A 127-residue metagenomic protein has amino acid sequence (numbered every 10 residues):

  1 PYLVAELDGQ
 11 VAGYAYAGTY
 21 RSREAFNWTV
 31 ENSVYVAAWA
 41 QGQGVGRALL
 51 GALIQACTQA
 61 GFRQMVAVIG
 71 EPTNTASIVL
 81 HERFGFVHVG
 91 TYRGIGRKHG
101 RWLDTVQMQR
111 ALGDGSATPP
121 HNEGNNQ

Functional and structural regions predicted by a protein language model:
P1-W39, L50-G51, A111-G113: Acetyl-CoA-dependent GNAT
Y16-T19, V68-I69, E82, V87-D104: Conserved catalytic-core motifs of GNAT/GCN5-like acyltransferases
E24-F26, Q41-Q43, A76, G115-P119: Intrinsically disordered, low-complexity acidic/polar segments
W28-V30, G94-Q127: C-terminal "cap" of GNAT-fold acetyltransferases
E31, Q64, A76, G94: Amphipathic alpha-helical recognition patches that constitute DNA-binding helices
V36, G42-Q59, T75-R83: Conserved acetyl-CoA-binding loop-helix of GNAT-fold acetyltransferases
C57-G70: Conserved GNAT acetyl-CoA-binding A-motif
N74-T75, K98: Generic structural signal for helix capping and beta-alpha/helix-loop junctions
